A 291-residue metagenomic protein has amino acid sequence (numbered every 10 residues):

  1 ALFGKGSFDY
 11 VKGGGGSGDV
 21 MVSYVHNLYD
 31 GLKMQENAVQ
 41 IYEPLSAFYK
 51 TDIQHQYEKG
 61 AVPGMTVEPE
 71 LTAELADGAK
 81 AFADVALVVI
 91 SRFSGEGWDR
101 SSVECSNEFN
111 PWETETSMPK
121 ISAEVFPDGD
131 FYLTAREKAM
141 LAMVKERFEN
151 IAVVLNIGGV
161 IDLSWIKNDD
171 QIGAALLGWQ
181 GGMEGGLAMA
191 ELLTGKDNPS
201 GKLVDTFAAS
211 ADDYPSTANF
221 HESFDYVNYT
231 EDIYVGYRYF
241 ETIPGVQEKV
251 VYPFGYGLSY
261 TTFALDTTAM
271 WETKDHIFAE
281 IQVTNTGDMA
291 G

Functional and structural regions predicted by a protein language model:
A1-G291: C-terminal non-catalytic regions of proteins with extracellular/luminal or membrane-system context
